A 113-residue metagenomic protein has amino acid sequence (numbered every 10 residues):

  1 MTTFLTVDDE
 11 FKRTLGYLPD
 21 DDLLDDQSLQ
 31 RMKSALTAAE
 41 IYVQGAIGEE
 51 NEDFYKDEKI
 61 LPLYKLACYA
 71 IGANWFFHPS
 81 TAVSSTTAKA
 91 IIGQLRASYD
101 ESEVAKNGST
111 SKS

Functional and structural regions predicted by a protein language model:
M1-S113: Divalent metal-cofactor coordination and adjacent catalytic microenvironments
